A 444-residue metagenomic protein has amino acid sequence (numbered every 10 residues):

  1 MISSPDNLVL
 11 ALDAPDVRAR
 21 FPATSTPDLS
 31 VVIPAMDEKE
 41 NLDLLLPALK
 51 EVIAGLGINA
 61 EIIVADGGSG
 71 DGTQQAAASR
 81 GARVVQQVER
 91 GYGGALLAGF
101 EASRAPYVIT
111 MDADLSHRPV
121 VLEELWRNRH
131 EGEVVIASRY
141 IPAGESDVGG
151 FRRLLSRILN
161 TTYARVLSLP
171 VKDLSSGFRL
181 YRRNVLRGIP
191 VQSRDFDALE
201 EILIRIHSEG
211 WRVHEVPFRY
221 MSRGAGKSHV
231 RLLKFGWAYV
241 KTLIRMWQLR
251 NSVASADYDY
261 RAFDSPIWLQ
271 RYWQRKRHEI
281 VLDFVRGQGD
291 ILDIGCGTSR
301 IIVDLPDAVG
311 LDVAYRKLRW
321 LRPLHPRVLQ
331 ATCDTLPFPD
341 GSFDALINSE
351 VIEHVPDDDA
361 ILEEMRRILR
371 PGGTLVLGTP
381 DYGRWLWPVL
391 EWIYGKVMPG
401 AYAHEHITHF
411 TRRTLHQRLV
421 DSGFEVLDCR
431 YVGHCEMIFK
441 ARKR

Functional and structural regions predicted by a protein language model:
M1-T26, V166-L169, V191-W268, R444: Hydrophobic helical membrane-anchoring modules
I2-S146, N184-I189, E201-S208, H214: Structured catalytic core of nucleotide-sugar glycosyltransferases
T26, S103-P106, E131, G287 (+3 more regions): Active-site acidic short loop of glycosyltransferases
G70, Q74, W387, H409-R412: Short, surface-exposed alpha-helical segments at coil->helix boundaries
V88-A102, Y107, P119-F196, R223-L233 (+3 more regions): Acceptor/aglycone-binding surface of glycosyltransferases and processive sugar-polymer synthases
M246-P339, A345-N348, L362, L377-G378 (+3 more regions): Conserved N-terminal segment of class I S-adenosyl-L-methionine
S349-H354: Short catalytic micro-motifs in class I SAM-dependent methyltransferases
D359-P371: A short glycine-rich, Lys/Arg-flanked "PGG" loop and its adjoining helix->strand segment in the class I
